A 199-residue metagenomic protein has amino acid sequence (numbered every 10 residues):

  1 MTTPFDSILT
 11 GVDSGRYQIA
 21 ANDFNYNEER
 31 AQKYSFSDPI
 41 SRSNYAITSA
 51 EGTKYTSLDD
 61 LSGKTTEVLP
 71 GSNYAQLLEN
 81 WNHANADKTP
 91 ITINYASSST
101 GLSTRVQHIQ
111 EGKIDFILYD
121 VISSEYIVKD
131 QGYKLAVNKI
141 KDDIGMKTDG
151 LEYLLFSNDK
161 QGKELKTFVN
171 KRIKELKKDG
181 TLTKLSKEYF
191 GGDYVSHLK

Functional and structural regions predicted by a protein language model:
M1-D60, G145-K147: Acidic, polar ligand-binding/catalytic clefts
M1-T10, T92-Q107: Short helix-initiation/N-cap motifs at beta->coil->alpha
S7, D13, N22-Q32, L77-W81 (+2 more regions): A ligand-binding cleft/hinge motif common to bilobed small-molecule-binding domains
Q18-I19, D115-F116, Y153: Short, Asp-centered acidic motifs that coordinate Mg2+ and/or phosphate in catalytic or ligand-binding sites
N25, R42-L102, V121-I122: Bilobed "Venus flytrap"/periplasmic-binding protein-like clamshell domains and structurally analogous long
S41-S49, K129-K171, F190-K199: Periplasmic-binding protein-like
N73-A96, Y133-V137, N170-K199: Ligand-binding clefts/hinges and TM-proximal coupling segments of bilobed small-molecule sensing domains
